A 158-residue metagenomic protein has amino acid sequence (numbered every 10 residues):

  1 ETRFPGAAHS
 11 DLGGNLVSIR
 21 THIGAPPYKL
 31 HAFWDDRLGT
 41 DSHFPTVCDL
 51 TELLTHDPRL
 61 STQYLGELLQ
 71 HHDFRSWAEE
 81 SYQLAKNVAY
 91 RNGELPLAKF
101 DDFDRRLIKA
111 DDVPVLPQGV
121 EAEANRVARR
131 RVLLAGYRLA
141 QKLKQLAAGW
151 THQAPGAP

Functional and structural regions predicted by a protein language model:
T2-P158: C-terminal accessory segments of proteins
